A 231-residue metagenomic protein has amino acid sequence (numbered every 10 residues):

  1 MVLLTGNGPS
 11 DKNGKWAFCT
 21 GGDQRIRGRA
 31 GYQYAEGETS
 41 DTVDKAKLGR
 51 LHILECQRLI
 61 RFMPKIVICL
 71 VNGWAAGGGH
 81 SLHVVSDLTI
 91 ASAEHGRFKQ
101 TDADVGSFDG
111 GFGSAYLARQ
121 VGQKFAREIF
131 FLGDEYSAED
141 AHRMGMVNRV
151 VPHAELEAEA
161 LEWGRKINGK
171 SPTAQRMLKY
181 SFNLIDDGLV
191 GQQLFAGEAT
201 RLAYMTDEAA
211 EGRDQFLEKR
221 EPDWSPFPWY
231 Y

Functional and structural regions predicted by a protein language model:
G6-C56, G106: Glycine- (often His-adjacent) and acidic-residue-rich active-site loop that binds/positions the CoA thioester
N13, A91-G96, V147-L194, D207 (+1 more regions): C-terminal long alpha-helix characteristic of the crotonase
R50, L54, G77, G111 (+3 more regions): Glycine-rich phosphate-binding loop at the start of an alpha helix
E55-F62, L70, A76-F130, M144 (+2 more regions): CoA-thioester-processing core
L88, E128, L132-D134, D140 (+3 more regions): Well-ordered beta-strand positions
I129, S181, I185, E198-Y204: Helix-loop "lid/cap" segments that line or gate small-molecule binding pockets
